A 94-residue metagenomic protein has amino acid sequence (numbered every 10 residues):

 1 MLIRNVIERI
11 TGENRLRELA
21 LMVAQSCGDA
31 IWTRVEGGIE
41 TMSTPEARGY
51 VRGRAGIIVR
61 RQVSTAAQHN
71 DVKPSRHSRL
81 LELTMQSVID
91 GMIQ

Functional and structural regions predicted by a protein language model:
L2-Q94: Protein-protein interaction and targeting regions used for scaffolding, dimerization, and localization
